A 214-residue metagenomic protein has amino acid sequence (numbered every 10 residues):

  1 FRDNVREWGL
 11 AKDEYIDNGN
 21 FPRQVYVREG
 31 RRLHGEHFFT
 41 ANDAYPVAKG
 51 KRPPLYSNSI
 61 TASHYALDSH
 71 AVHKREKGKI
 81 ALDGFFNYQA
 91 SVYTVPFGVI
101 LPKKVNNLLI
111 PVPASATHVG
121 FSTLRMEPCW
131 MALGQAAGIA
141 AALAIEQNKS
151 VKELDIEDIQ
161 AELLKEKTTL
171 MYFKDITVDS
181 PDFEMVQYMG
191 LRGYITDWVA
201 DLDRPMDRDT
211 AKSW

Functional and structural regions predicted by a protein language model:
F1-L164: Flavin (FAD/FMN)-binding glycine-rich loop and adjacent Rossmann-like elements that form
K104, K167-T169, I195-D203: Generic structural signal for short, solvent-exposed loop/turn connectors between secondary structure elements
T123-L124, Q147-K149, Y172-I176, A200-L202: Second-shell loop/turn segments in exported
Q135-A136, K165, L191, S213: Generic detector of well-ordered secondary structure
A142, K152, M171, D197-W198: A local structural micro-motif
Q147, D155-Y194: Catalytic cores of secreted or luminal carbohydrate-active enzymes
S180-R192, V199-W214: Short, solvent-exposed alpha-helical surface patches in non-cytosolic proteins
